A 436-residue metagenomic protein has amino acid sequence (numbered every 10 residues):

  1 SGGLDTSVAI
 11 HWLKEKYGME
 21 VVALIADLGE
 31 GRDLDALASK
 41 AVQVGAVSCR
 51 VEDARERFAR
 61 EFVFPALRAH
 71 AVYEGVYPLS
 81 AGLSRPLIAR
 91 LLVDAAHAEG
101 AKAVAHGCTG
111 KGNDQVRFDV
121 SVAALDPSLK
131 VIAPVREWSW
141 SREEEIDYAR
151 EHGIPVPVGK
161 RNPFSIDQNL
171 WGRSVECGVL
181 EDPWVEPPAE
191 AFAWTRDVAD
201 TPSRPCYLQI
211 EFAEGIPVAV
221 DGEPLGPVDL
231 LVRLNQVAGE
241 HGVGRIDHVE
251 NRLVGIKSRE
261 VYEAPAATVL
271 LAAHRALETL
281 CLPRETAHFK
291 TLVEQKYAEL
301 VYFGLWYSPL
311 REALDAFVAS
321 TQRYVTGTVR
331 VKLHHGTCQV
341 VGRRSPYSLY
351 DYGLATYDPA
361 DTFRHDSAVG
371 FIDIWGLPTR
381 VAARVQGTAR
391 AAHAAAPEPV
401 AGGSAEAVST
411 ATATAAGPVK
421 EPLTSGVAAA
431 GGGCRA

Functional and structural regions predicted by a protein language model:
L4-G403, A407, L423-A436: Nucleotide-activated chemistry modules centered on ATP-dependent adenylation/adenylyltransferase
G403, G417-P418: Short, low-complexity interaction segments enriched in Ser/Thr/Pro/Gly
T412-A416, G426: Serine/threonine-rich, low-complexity intrinsically disordered segments
